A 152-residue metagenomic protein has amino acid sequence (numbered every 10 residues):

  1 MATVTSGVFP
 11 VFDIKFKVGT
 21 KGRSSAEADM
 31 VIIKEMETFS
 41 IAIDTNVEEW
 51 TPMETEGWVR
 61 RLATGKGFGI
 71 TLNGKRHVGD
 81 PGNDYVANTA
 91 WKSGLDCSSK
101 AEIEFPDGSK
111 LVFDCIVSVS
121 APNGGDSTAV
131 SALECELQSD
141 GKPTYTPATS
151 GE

Functional and structural regions predicted by a protein language model:
M1-V11, S131-E152: Protruding loop/beta-arch "assembly-hinge" segments enriched in small, turn-prone residues
A2-H77, I116-S131: Solvent-exposed edge beta-strands and adjacent loop segments that serve as assembly or binding interfaces
G7, S25-A26, G94, S99 (+2 more regions): Compositionally biased regions
K34, E102-T146: Short beta-strand and beta-hairpin "edge-sheet" elements
V78-G82, P143-Y145: Short, cysteine-centered beta-strand-loop-beta hairpins and adjacent loop/turn segments enriched in charged/polar
G82-D114: Short, acidic/charged, Gly/Pro-enriched secondary-structure junctions
